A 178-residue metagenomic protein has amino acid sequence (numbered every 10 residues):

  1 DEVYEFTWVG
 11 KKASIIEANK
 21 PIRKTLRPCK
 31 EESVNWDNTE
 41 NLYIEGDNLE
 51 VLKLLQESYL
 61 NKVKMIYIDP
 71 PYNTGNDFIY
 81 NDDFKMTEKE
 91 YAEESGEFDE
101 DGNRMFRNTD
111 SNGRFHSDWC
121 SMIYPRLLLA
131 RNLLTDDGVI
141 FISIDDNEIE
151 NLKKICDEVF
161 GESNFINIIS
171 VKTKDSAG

Functional and structural regions predicted by a protein language model:
D1-Y67, Y72-P125: DnaQ-like (DEDDh/DEDDy) 3′-5′ exonuclease domain used for proofreading and 3′-end trimming on nucleic acids
F106-S170: Conserved Class I SAM-dependent methyltransferase catalytic core
A177-G178: Flexible, glycine-/basic-rich loop-and-beta segments that form/coincide with the SAM-dependent methyltransferase
